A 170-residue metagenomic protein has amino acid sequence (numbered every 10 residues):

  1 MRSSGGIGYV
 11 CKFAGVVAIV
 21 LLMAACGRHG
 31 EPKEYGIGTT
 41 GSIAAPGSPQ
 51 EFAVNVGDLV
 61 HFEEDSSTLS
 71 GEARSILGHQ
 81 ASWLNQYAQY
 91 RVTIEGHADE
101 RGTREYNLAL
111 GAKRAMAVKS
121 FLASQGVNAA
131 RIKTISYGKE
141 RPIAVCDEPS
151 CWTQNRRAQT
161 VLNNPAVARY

Functional and structural regions predicted by a protein language model:
R2-G15: Bacterial N-terminal signal peptides that target proteins for export
L21-A25: C-terminal motif of bacterial Sec signal peptides marking the signal peptidase cleavage site
G27-R91, N163-Y170: Periplasmic peptidoglycan-binding/tethering modules of Gram-negative envelope proteins
E72-H79, E105, K113, A117 (+1 more regions): Extracytoplasmic/secreted proteins, especially bacterial periplasmic and envelope-associated proteins
Q89-H97, A112-I143, R156-Y170: A non-catalytic structural micro-motif
H97, R104-Y106: A contiguous binding-surface segment within folded domains or other stable secondary-structure elements
A144-E148: Short beta-alpha junctions and helix-cap segments that line functional grooves
S150-Q154: A generic structural micro-feature
